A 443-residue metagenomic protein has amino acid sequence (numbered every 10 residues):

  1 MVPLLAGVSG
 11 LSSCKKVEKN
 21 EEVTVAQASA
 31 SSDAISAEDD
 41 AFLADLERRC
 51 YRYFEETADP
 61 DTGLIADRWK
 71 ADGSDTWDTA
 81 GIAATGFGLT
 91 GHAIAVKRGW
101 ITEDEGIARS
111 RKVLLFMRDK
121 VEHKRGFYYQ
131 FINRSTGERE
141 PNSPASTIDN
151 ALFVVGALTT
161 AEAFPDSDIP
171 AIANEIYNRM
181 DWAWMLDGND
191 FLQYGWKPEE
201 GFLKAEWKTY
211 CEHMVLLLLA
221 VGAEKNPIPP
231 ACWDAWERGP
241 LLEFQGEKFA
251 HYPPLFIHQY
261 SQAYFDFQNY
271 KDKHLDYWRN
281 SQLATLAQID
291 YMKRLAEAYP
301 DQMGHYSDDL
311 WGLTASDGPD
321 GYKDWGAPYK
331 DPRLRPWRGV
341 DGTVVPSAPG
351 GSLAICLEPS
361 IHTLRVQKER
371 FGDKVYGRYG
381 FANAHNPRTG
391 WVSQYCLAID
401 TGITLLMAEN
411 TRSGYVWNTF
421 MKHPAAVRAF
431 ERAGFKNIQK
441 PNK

Functional and structural regions predicted by a protein language model:
M1-V2, T404: N-terminal export leaders
V2-V8: Gram-negative bacterial Sec-dependent N-terminal signal peptides
G10-S13: C-terminal motif of bacterial Sec signal peptides marking the signal peptidase cleavage site
K15-V17: Bacterial signal peptide processing site
V23-K443: Ser/Thr/Asn(+Pro)-rich, low-complexity disordered segments
